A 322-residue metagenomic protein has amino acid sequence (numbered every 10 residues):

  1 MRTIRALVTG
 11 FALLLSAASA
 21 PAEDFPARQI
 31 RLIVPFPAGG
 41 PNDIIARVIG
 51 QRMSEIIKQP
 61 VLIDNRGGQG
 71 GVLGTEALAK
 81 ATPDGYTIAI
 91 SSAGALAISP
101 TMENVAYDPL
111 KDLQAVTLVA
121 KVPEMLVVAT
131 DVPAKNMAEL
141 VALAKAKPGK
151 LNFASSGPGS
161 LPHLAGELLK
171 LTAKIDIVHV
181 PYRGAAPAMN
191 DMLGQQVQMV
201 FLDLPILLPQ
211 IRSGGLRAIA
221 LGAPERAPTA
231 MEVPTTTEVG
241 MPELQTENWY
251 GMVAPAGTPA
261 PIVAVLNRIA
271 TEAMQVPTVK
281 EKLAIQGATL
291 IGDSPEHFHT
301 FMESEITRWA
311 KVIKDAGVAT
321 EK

Functional and structural regions predicted by a protein language model:
M1-F11: Bacterial N-terminal signal peptides that target proteins for export
S16-S19: N-terminal signal peptide c-region/cleavage motif recognized by signal peptidases
A22-D112, K150-N152, P158, K174-M199 (+3 more regions): N-terminal (or domain-start) structured segment
K80-Y86, A93, T101-P187, T236-E238 (+1 more regions): Hinge/capping helix and adjacent helix->loop/strand transition within the periplasmic-binding protein
G85-A89, M125, Q198-M199, R217-A218 (+1 more regions): Short, Asp-centered acidic motifs that coordinate Mg2+ and/or phosphate in catalytic or ligand-binding sites
K121, L207-Q275, S304-T307, E321: C-terminal lobe and pocket-closing loops of periplasmic/extracytoplasmic Venus-flytrap solute-binding proteins
V276, K280-H299: Mature extracytoplasmic/periplasmic domains
